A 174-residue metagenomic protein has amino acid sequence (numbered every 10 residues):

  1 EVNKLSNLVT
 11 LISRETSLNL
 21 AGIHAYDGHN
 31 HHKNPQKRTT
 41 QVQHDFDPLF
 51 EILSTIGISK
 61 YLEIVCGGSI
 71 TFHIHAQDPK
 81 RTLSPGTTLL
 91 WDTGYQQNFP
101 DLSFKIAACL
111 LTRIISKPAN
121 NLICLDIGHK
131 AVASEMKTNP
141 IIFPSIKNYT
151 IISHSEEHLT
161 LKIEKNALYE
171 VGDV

Functional and structural regions predicted by a protein language model:
E1-P100: Active-site loop/helix belt of alpha/beta enzymes
L20, I114, N148-S153: A structural signal for short, hydrophobic beta-strand segments that form beta-sheets in beta-rich/all-beta domains
H24, I115-P118, S155: A generic structural motif
K60, S103-K105, Y149-S153: Short Gly/Pro-enriched turn/cap motifs at secondary-structure boundaries
I70-K147: Active-site loop ensemble at the mouth of alpha/beta enzyme cores that anchors a bound cofactor
I152-K162: Short, structured beta-strand/loop micro-motifs enriched in basic residues and often containing a Trp
